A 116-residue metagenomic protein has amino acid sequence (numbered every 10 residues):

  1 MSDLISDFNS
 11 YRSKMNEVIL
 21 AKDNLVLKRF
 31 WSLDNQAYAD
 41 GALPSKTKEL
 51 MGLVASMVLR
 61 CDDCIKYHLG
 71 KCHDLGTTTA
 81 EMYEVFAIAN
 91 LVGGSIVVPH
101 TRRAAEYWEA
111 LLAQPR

Functional and structural regions predicted by a protein language model:
M1-T47, V97-R116: Acidic, glycine/proline-rich low-complexity segments that act as flexible tails and inter-domain linkers
Y38, A42, L59-R60, T77: Residues in soluble alpha-helical coiled-coils and helical-bundle/repeat scaffolds
T47-S56, V85-V92: Alpha-helical scaffold segments that form or flank carboxylate-/histidine-based iron centers
M51, A55-Y67: Short, thiol/selenol-centered motifs that function as redox-active sites or metal-ligating centers
C61, L91-P99: Amphipathic C-terminal alpha-helical segment
H68-T79: Iron-sulfur (Fe-S) cluster-binding segments and ferredoxin-like electron-carrier domains, especially [2Fe-2S]
